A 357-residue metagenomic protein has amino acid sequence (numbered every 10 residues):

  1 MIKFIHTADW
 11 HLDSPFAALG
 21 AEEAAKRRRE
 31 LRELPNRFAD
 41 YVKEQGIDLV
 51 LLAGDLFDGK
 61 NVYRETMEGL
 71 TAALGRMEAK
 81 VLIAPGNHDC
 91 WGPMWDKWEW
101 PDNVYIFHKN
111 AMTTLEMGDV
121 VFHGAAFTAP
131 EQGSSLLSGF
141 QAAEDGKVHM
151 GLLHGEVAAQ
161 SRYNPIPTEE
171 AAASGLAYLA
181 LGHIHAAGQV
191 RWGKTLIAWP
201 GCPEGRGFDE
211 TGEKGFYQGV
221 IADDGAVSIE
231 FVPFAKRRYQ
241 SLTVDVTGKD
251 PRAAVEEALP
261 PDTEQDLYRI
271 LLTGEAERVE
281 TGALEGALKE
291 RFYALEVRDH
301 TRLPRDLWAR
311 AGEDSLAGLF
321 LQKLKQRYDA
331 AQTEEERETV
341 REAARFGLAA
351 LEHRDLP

Functional and structural regions predicted by a protein language model:
M1-E68, D145, R341-F346, E352-P357: N-terminal active-site segment of His-dependent metallophosphoesterases
I5, V121-H123, Y217: Conserved beta-strand elements of the Class I
H6, L52, I83, G151 (+1 more regions): Structural beta-sheet core signal
L19-R29, V121-A126, A235-K249: Acidic/glycine-enriched edge-of-secondary-structure segments
V42-G46, A143-G146, D223, P261-T263: Glycine-rich phosphate-binding loop signature in dinucleotide/nucleotide-binding domains
L49, D58-A198, C202-G207, E213: His/Asp/Glu-rich metal-coordinating catalytic cores of metallo-dependent phosphodiesterases/hydrolases acting on
G182, G188-A258: A conserved active-site cap/scaffold subdomain adjacent to cofactor or substrate pockets
A226-P357: Accessory, non-catalytic peripheral segments of nucleic-acid enzymes
